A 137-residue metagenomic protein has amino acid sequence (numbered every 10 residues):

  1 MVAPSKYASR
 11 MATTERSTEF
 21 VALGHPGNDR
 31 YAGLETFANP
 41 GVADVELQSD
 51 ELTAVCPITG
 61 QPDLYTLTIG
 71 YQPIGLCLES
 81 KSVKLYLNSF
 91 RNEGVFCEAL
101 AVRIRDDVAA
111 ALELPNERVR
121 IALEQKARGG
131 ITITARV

Functional and structural regions predicted by a protein language model:
V2-V137: N-terminal intrinsically disordered, cationic/polar leader segments that include organellar targeting peptides
